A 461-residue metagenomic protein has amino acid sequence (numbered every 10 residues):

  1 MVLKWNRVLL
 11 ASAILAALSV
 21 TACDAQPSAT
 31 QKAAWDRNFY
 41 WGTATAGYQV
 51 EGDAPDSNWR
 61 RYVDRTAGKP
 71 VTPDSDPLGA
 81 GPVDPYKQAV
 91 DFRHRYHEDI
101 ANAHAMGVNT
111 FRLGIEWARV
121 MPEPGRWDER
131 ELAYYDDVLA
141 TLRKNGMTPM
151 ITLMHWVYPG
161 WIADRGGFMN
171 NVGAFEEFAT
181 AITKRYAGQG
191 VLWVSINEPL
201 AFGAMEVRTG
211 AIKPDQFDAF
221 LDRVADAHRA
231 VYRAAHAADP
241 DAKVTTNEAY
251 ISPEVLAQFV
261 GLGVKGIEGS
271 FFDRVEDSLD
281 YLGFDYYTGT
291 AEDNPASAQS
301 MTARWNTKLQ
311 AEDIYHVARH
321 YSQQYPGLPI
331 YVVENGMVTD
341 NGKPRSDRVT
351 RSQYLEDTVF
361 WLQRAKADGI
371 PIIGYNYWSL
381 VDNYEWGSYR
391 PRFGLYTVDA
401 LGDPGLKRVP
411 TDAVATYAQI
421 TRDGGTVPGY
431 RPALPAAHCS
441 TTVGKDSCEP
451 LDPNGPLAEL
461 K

Functional and structural regions predicted by a protein language model:
V2-L10: Bacterial N-terminal signal peptides that target proteins for export
S19-A22: C-terminal motif of bacterial Sec signal peptides marking the signal peptidase cleavage site
S28-P73, P122-P124, A133-S346, L355-L460: Active-site region of glycoside hydrolase catalytic domains
G81-H94: Active-site mouth loops of central-metabolism enzymes
D91-E116: Catalytic domains of carbohydrate-active enzymes, especially glycoside hydrolases
I115-W127: Glycine-rich, proline-tolerant flexible connector loops at the mouths of alpha/beta enzymes
